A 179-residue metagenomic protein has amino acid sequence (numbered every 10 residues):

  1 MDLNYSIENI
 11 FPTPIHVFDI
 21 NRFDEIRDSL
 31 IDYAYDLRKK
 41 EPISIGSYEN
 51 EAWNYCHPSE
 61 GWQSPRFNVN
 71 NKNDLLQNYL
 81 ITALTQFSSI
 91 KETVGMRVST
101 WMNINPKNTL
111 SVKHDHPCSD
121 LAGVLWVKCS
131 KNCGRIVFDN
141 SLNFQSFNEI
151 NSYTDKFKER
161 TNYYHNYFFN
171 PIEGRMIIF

Functional and structural regions predicted by a protein language model:
M1-I90: Non-heme Fe(II)/2-oxoglutarate
E8-F11, T93-G95, K131, I172: A generic structural signal for short, non-catalytic loop/turn and secondary-structure boundary residues
P12-P14, M96-V98, S119-L121: Residues at beta-strand starts and edge strands
Y79-A83, W101, A122: Generic beta-strand or strand-like secondary-structure segments
I90-T100: A short coil-to-beta-strand element that immediately follows conserved catalytic motifs
N103-I178: Catalytic core of non-heme Fe(II) oxygenases with the double-stranded beta-helix
